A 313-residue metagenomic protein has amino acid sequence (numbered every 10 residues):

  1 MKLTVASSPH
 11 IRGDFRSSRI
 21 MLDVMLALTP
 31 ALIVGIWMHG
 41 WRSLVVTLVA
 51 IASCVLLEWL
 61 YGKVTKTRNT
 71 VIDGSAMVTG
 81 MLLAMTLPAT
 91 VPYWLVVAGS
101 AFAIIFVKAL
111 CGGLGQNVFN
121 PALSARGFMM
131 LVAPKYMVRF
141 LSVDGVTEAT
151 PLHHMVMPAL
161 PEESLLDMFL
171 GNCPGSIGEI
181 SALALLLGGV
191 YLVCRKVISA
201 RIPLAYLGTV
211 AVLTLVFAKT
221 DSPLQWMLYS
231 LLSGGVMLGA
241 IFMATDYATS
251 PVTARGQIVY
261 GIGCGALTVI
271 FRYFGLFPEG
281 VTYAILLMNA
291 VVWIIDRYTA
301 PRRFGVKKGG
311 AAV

Functional and structural regions predicted by a protein language model:
M1-I20, F274-V313: Cytosolic-side transmembrane-helix boundaries in multi-pass membrane proteins
M1-V55, A312: N-terminal signal-anchor module of multipass membrane proteins
S8, L56-R68, I104-Q116, L185-K196 (+1 more regions): C-terminal ends of transmembrane helices
A27-V34, E58, A76-A84, S100-V107 (+4 more regions): Hydrophobic, membrane-inserted alpha-helices
G40-S53, T90-G99, M168-A182, L224-V236: Structural signature of hydrophobic alpha-helical transmembrane segments
S75-A76, M81-E148: Membrane-interface helix-loop-helix junctions at boundaries between adjacent transmembrane segments
Q116-L186: Long hydrophobic alpha-helical segments that form multi-pass transmembrane helix bundles in integral membrane proteins
V118, A122, L228-G235, Q257-V259 (+1 more regions): Loop-to-transmembrane alpha-helix initiation sites
